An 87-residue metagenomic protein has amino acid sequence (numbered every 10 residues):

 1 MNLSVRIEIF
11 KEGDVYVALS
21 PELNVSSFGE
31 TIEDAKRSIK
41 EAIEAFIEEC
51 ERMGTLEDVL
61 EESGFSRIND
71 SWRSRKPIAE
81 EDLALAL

Functional and structural regions predicted by a protein language model:
M1-S4, R37-L87: Short, charged, surface-exposed hinge/linker loops at domain edges that act as mobile lids or interdomain connectors
L3-S20: Short aromatic-glycine-(Arg/Gly/Cys) micro-motifs in beta-strand/loop hairpins
Y16-A18, V25, M53: Preference for short coil/turn "hinge" residues that link or interrupt alpha-helices
S20, G29, I39: Short, flexible helix/strand-to-coil boundary loops that buttress conserved ligand/catalytic motifs in alpha/beta
L23-E33: A short, exposed loop/beta-hairpin motif centered on an aromatic-Gly-Thr core
